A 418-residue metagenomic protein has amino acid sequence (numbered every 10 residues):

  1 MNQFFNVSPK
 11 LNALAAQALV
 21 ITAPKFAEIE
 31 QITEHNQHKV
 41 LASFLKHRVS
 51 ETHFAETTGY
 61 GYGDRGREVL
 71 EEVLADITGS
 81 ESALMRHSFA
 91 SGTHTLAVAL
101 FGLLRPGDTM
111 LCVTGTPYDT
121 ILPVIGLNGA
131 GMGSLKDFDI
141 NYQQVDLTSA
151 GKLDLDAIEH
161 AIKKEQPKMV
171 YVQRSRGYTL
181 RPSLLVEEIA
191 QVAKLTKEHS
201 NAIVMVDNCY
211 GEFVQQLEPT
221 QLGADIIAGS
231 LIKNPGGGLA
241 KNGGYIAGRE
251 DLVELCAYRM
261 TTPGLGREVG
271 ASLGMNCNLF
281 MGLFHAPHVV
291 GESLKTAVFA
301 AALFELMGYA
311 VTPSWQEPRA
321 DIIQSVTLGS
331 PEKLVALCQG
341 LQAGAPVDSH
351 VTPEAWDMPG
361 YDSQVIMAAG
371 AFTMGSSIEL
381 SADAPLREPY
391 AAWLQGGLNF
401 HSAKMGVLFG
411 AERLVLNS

Functional and structural regions predicted by a protein language model:
F4-A23, E28-Q31, V40-K46, S50-H53 (+8 more regions): Conserved PLP-enzyme active-site core in the AAT-like
T57, L84-H87, I322-T327: Short glycine-rich or small-residue beta-strand-to-loop segments that form or flank ligand, phosphate, metal/Fe-S
E71: Generic structural marker for isolated residues within well-ordered, non-membrane alpha-helices of soluble domains
E305-N417: Conserved C-terminal alpha-helix-loop-beta "cap" of PLP-dependent enzymes that closes/shapes the active-site mouth
